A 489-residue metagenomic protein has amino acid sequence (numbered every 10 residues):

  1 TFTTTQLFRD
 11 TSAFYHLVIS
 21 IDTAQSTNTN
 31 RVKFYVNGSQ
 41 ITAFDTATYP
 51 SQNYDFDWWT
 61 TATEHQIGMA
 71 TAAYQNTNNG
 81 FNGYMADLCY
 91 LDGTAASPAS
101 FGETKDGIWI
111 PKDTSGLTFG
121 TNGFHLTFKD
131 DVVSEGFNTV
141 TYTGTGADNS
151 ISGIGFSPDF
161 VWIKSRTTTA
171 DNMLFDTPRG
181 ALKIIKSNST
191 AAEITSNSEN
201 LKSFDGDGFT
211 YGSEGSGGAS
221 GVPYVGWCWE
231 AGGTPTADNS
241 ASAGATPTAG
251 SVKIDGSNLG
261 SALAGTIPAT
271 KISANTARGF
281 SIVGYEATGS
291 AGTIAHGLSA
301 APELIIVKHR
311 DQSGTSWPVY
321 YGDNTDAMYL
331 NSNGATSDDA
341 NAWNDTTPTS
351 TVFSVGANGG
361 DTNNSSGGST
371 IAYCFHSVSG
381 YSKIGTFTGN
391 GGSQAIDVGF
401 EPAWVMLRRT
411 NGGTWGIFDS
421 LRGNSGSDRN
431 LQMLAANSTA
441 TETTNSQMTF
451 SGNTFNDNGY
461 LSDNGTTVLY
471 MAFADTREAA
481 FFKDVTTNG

Functional and structural regions predicted by a protein language model:
T1-Y54: Extracellular glycan-interaction surfaces
T11, K112, N122, D130-S150 (+4 more regions): Extracellular receptor-binding modules and their adjoining Ser/Thr/Gly/Asp/Asn-rich linkers
S26-N28, F44-T48, Y84-V133, T139 (+5 more regions): Extended recognition patches within non-cytosolic domains
T27, Y49-Q52, Y74-N76, K112-T118 (+8 more regions): Surface-exposed ligand/attachment interfaces on beta-rich extracellular proteins
T29, K33-Y35, Y74-A86, G217-G221 (+2 more regions): Extracellular carbohydrate recognition
V36-N37, N78-D106, L126-F128, G155-S165 (+4 more regions): Extracellular, beta-strand-rich glycan-interacting domains
D57-M85, N456-Y460: Extracellular glycan-interaction patches encoded by glycine-rich segments
T169-G208, N324-W343, S425-T444: Active-site-surrounding "flap" and adjacent substrate/cofactor-binding loops of secreted or lumenal enzymes, prototyped
